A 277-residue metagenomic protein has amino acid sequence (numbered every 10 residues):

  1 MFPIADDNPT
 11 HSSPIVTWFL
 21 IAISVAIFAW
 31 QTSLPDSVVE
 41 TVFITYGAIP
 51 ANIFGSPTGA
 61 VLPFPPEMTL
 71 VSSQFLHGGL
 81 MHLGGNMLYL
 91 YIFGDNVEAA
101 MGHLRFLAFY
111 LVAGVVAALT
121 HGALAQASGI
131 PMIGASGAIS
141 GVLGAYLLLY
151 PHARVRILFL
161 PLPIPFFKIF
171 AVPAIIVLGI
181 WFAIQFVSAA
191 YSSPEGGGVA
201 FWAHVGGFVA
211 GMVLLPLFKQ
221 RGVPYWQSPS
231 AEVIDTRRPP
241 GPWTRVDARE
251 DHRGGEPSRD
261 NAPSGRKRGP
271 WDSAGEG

Functional and structural regions predicted by a protein language model:
M1-A262, R266-E276: A detector for small-residue-rich transmembrane helices and their helix-helix packing motifs
